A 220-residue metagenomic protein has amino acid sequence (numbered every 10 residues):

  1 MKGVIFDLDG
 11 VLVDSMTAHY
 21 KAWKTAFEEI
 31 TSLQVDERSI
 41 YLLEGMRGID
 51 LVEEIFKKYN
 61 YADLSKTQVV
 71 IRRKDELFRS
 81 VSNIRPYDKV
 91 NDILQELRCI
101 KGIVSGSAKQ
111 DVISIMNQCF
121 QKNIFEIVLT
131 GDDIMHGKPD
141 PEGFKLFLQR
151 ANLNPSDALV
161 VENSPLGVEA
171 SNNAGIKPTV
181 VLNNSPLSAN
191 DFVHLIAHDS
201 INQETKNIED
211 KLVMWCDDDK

Functional and structural regions predicted by a protein language model:
M1-K2, K109, I113-K220: Asp-based, Mg2+/Mn2+-dependent phosphohydrolase catalytic module
M1-S39, N173: Active-site neighborhood of HAD-like aspartate-dependent phosphohydrolases
A18, L43, R47, R85-K89 (+3 more regions): Short beta->alpha linker loops
Y20, K24, G48-E53, K109 (+1 more regions): An amphipathic alpha-helix signature
E28-L33, Y59-S65, F120-I124, N152-L153: Short helix-capping segments at alpha-helix termini
E29-N60: Alpha-helical substrate-recognition element adjacent to the catalytic core
I55-D92: Metal-dependent phosphoesterase signature
R79-I103, K109, I113: Short, acidic loop-to-helix structural element flanking the phosphoryl-transfer center in phosphate-processing enzymes
